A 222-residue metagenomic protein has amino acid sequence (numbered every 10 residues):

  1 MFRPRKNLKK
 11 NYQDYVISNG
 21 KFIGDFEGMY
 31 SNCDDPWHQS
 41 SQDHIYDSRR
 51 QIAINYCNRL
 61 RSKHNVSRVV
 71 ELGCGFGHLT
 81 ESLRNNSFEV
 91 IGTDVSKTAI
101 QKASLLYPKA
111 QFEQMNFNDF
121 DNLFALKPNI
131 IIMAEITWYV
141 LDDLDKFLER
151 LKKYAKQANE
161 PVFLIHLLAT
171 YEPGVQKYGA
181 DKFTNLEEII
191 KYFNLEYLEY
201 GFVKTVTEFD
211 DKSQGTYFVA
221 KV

Functional and structural regions predicted by a protein language model:
M1-R61: Conserved class I S-adenosyl-L-methionine
F76-N86: Conserved SAM-binding loop of SAM-dependent methyltransferases across substrates and taxa, primarily the Class I
V90-D94: Conserved SAM-binding motif I beta-strand of class I
S96-T98: Conserved SAM/SAH-binding beta-strand->alpha-helix loop
A103-S104: Conserved SAM-binding loop
P108-D119: Conserved SAM-binding strand-loop segment of SAM-dependent methyltransferases
V140-L151: A short, conserved alpha-helix within the catalytic core of class I
N159-T170: Conserved beta-strand signature within the Rossmann-like core of class I S-adenosyl-L-methionine
